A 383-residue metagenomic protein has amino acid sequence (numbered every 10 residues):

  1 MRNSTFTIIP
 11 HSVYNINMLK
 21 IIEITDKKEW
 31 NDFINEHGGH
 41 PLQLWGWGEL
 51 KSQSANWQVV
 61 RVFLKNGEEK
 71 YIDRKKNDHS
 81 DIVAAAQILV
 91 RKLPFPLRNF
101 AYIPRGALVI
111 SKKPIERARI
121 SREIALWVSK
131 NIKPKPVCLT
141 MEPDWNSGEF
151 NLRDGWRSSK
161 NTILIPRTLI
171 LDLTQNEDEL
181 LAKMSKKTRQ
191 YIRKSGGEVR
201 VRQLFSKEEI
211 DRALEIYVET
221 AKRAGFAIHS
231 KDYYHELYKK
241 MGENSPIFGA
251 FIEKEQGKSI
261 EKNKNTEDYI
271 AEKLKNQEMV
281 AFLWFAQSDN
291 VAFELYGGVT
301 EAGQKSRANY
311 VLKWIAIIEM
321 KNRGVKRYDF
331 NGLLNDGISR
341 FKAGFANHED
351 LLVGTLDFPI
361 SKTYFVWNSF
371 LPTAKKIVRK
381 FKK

Functional and structural regions predicted by a protein language model:
T5-I8, Y14: Short, positively charged and aromatic/hydrophobic N-terminal segments
V13, D73, D78, D268-A271: Acidic, Ala/Val/Gly-enriched low-complexity intrinsically disordered segments
L19-G67, A85-P96, P143-G148, L152-N176 (+1 more regions): A conserved beta-strand-loop-helix scaffold within acyl/acetyltransferase catalytic domains
E23-K27, L50, R153-D178, N322-K383: Active-site/acyl-donor-binding loops of N-acyltransferases
P96-N161, D289-N347: Acyl-donor binding region in acyl/amide transferases
I132, Y217, A221-A224, M320 (+2 more regions): A generic secondary-structure signal for well-formed alpha-helical elements
